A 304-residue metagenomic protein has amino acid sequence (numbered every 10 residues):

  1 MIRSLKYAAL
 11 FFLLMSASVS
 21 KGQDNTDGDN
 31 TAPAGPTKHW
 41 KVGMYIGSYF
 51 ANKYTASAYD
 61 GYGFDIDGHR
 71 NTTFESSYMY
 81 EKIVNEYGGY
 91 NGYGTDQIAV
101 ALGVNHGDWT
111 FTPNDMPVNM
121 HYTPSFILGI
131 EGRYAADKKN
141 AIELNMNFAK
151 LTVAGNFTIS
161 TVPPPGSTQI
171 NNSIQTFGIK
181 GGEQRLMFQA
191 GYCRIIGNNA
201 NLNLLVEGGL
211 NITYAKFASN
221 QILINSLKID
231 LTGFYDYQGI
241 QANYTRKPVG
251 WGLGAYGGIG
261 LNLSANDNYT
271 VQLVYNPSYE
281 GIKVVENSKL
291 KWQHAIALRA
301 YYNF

Functional and structural regions predicted by a protein language model:
M1-H39: Cleavable N-terminal export/targeting peptides
A34-N52: Transmembrane beta-strand segments of Gram-negative outer membrane beta-barrel proteins
K41, W292-F304: Outer-membrane beta-barrel "beta-signal"
I46-N52, F148-T152, R194, L210-K216 (+2 more regions): Transmembrane beta-strands of outer-membrane beta-barrel pores
T55-Y62, H69-Y78, I83-V84, G88-T123 (+3 more regions): Extracellular/periplasm-exposed beta-strand and loop segments of Gram-negative cell-envelope proteins, dominated by
E131-A135, G191-I196, G252, G258-N262 (+1 more regions): Transmembrane beta-barrel domains of outer membrane proteins
K139-I142, A200-L202, L263, D267-V271: Repeated loop/turn-to-beta-strand initiation elements of outer-membrane beta-barrel proteins
M187, N203, G254-Y256, K291-A297: Transmembrane beta-barrel architecture of outer membranes
